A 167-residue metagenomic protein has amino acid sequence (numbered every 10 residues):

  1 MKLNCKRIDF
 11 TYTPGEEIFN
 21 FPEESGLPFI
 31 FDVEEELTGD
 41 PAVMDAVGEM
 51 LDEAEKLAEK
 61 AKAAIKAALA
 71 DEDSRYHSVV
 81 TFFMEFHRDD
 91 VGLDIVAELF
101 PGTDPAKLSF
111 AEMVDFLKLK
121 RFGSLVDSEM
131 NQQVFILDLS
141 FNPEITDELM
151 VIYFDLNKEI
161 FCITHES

Functional and structural regions predicted by a protein language model:
M1-F19, A111-S167: Acidic, proline/glycine-rich low-complexity IDRs
M1-G102: Long, contiguous N-terminal structural blocks used for assembly/anchoring
T81-M130: Compact soluble domain cores
